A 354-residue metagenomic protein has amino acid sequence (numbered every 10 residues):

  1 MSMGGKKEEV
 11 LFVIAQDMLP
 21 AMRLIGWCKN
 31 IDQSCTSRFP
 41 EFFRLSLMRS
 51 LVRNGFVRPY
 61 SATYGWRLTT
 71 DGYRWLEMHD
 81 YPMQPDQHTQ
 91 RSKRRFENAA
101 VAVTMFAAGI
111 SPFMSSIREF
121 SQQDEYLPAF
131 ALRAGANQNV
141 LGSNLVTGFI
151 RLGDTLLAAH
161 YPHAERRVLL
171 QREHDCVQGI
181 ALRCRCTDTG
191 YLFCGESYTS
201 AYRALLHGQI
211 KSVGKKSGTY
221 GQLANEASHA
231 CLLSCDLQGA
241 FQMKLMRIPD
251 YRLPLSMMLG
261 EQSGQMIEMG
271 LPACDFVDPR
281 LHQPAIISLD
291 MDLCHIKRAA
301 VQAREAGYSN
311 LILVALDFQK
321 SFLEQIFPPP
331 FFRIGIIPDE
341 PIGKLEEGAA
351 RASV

Functional and structural regions predicted by a protein language model:
M1-V10, P82-P85: Short, Lys/Arg-enriched N-terminal segment that forms or immediately precedes the first helix of a structured domain
G5-R38: Short amphipathic alpha-helical interface segments
I14-A15, T69, R166-L170: Ser/Thr-centered flexible coil motifs
S37-S46: Short, basic interhelical loop/turn and adjoining N-cap of the next helix at nucleic-acid- or acidic-partner-contacting
F43, S92-E97, E165-E173: Short amphipathic alpha-helical segments
M48-M83: Accessory beta->alpha helical hairpin/"wing" motif in late/C-terminal subdomains of nucleic-acid enzymes
M83-I117: Amphipathic alpha-helical dimerization/coiled-coil segments that flank or bridge DNA-binding/regulatory modules
V103-V354: Electrostatic, structured charged patches in enzyme active sites and in nucleic-acid/phosphate-binding
